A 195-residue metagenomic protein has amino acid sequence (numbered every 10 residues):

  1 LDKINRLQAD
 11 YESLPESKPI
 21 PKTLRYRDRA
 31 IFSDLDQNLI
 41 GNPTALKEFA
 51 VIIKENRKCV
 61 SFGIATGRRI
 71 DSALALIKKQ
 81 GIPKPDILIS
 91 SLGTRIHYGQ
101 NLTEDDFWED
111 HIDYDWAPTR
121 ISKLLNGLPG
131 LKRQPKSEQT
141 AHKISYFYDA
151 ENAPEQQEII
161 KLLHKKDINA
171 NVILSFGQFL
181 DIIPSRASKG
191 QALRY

Functional and structural regions predicted by a protein language model:
L1-D2, T66, L193: Acidic, Mg2+-coordinating phosphoryl-transfer loop and its flanking beta/alpha structural elements, shared across
L1-L35, V51, E55: Non-catalytic pre-domain segments flanking phosphatase-related domains
Y26-D28, C59, P85, A141: A general structural motif
N38-L39: Hydrophobic "anchor" residues
P43-K47, D115, P184-S188: Conserved phosphate-coordination/catalytic loops
L46, I70-D71, A153, A187: Alpha-helix N-cap/helix-start and coil->helix boundary motif
K47-K136: Active-site phosphate-binding/coordination module
R120-Y195: Conserved acidic, metal-coordinating active-site core of Asp-based, Mg2+-dependent phosphoryl-transfer enzymes
